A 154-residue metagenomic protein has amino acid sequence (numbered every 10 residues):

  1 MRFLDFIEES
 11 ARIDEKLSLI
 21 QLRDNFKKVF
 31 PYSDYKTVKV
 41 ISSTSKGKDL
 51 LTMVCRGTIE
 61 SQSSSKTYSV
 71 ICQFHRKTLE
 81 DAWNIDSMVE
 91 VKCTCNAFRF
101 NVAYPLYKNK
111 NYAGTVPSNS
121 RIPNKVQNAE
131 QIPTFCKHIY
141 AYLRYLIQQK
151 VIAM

Functional and structural regions predicted by a protein language model:
M1-M154: Long, low-complexity, compositionally biased intrinsically disordered regions
